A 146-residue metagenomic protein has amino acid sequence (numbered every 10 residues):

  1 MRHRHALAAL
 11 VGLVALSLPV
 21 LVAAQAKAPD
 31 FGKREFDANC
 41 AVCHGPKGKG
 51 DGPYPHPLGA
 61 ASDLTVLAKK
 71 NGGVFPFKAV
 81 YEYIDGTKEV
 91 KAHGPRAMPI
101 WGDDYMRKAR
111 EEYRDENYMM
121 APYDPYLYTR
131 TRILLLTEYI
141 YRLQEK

Functional and structural regions predicted by a protein language model:
M1-A6: N-terminal secretory signal peptides that target proteins for export/translocation
A8-P19: Bacterial N-terminal signal peptides
P19-F36, T65-V74: Electrostatic cytochrome c docking/interface patches
D30-A41, Y123-T131, E145: Sequence context surrounding c-type heme c attachment/ligation sites in exported
G32, F36-P46, M98, L136 (+1 more regions): The canonical Cys-X-X-Cys-His
D37, A41, K69, D85-E89 (+1 more regions): Sec-exported extracytoplasmic/periplasmic mature domains
K49-G50: Short, non-ligating residues that shape and space the ligands of small metal-coordination modules and catalytic
P57-Y123, L136: Extracytoplasmic electron-transfer domains, predominantly the class I c-type cytochrome c fold
